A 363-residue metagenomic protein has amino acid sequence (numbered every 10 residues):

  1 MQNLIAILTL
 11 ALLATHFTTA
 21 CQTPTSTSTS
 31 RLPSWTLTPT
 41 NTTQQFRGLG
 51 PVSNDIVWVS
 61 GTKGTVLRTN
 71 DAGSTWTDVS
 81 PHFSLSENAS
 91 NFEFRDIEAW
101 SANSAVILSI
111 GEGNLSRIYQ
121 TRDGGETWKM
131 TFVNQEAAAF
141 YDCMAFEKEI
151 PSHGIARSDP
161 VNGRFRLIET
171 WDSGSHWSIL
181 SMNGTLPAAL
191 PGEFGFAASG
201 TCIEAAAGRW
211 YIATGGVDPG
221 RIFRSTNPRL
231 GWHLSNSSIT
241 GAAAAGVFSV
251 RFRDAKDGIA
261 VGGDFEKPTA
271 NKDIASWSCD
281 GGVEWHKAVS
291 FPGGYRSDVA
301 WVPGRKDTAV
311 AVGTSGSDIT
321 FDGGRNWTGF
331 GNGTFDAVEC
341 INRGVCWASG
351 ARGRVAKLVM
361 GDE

Functional and structural regions predicted by a protein language model:
N3-T18: Cleavable N-terminal signal peptides of Sec/SRP-targeted secreted and luminal proteins
C21-E363: Residue-level hotspots at or immediately adjacent to binding/recognition sites across diverse folds
